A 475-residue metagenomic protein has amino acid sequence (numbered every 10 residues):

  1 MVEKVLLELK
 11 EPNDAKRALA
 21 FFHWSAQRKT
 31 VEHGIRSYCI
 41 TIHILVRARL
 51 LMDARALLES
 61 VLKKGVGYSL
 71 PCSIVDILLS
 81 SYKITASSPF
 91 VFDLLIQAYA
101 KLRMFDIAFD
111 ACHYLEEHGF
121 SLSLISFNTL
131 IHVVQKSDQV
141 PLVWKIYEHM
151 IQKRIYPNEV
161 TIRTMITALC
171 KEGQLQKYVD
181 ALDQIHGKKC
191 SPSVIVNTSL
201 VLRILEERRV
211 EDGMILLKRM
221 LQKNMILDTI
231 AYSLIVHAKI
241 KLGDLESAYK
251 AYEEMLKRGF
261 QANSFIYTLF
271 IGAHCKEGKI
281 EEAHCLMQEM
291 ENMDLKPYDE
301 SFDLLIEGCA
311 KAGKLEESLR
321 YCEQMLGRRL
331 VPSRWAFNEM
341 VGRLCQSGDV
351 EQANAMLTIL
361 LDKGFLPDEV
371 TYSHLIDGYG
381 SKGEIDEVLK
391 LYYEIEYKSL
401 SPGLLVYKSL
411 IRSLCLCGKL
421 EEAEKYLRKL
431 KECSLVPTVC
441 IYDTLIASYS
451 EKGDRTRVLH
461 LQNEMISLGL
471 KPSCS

Functional and structural regions predicted by a protein language model:
M1-K145, H149-Y156, V160-R163, T167 (+5 more regions): N-terminal targeting peptides
V2, A18, G34, Y38 (+39 more regions): Pentatricopeptide repeat
E59-V66, Q462-K471: TPR/TPR-like (Sel1-like) alpha-helical repeat modules
